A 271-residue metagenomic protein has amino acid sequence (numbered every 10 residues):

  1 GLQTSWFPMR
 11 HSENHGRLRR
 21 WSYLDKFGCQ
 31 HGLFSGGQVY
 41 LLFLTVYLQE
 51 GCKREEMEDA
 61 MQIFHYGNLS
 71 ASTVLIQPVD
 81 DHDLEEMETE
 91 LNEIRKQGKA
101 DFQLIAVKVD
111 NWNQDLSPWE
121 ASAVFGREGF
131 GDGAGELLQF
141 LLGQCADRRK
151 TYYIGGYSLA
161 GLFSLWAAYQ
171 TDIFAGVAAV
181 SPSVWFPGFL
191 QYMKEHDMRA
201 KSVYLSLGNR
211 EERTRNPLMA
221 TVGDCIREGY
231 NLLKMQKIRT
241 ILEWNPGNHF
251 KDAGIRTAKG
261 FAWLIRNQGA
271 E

Functional and structural regions predicted by a protein language model:
F7, F27-F34, Q38-V74, F102: A domain-start/cap signature at the N-terminus of enzymes
F64-D147: Serine-hydrolase catalytic machinery in alpha/beta-hydrolase-like enzymes
G155-A160, S164: Gly/Ala-rich beta-loop-alpha elbow adjacent to hydrolase catalytic centers
W166-Q170: Active-site signature of alpha/beta-hydrolase-fold catalytic machinery across serine- and Asp/Cys-nucleophile hydrolases
I173-W185: A conserved short beta-strand
V184-R256, L264: The feature captures the conserved acid-bearing segment of alpha/beta-hydrolase catalytic domains
T257-E271: Catalytic active-site module of serine/aspartate enzymes centered on a nucleophile-bearing elbow/loop
